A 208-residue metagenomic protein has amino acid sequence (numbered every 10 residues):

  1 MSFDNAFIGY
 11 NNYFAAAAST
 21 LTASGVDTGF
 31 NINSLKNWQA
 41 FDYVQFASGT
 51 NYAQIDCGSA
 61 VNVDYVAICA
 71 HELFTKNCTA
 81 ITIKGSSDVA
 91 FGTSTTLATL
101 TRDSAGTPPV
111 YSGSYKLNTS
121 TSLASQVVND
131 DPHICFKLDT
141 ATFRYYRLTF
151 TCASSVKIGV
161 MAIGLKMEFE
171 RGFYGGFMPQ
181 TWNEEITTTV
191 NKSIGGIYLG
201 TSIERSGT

Functional and structural regions predicted by a protein language model:
M1-G58, Y111-S120, F173-I194, Y198-S202: Disordered, acidic Ser/Thr/Pro-rich linker "stalks" and the adjacent N-terminal cap of the next globular domain
A16-G25, H133, D139-E185: Small/polar-rich, solvent-exposed N-terminal microdomains that initiate assembly or binding
S24, I83-G92: Predominantly extracellular/luminal cell-surface or secreted proteins
Q39-D42, V89-T101, L117-S120: Surface-exposed loop/edge segments in extracytoplasmic proteins
T50-N62, L100-I163: Beta-sandwich interaction modules
V61-F74: A short beta-strand element within beta-rich, extracytoplasmic domains of secreted/secretory-pathway proteins
T75-I81: Short coil-to-beta strand junction motifs in C2/discoidin
E204-G207: Short glycine-rich, basic-tinged beta-strand/loop micro-motifs
